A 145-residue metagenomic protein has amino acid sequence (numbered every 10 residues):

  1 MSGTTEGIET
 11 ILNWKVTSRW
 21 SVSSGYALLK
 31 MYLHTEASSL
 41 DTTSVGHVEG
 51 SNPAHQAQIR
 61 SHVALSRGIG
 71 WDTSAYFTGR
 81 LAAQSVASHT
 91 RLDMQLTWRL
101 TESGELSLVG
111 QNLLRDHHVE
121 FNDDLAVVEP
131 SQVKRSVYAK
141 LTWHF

Functional and structural regions predicted by a protein language model:
M1-L81: Gram-negative outer-membrane beta-barrel transporters
E6, H55, V86, T90 (+2 more regions): Exposed loop/turn and edge beta-strand positions of beta-sandwich/beta-sheet ligand-binding modules
T10-W14, I59-V63, M94-W98, L108 (+1 more regions): Residues on the lipid-exposed face of transmembrane beta-strands in outer-membrane beta-barrel proteins
K15-T17, A64, A87, R99 (+1 more regions): Surface-exposed coil/turn segments at beta-strand junctions on protein surfaces, enriched
L29, S38-V48, H89-R91, N122-S131: Flexible, surface-exposed loop regions and adjacent strand-edge segments of Gram-negative outer-membrane beta-barrel
H34, A83-Q84, H118-V119: A short, polar/proline- and glycine-enriched secondary-structure boundary/capping micro-motif
T78-R80, A87-D93, R99: Outer-membrane beta-barrel transmembrane domain signature
T97-F145: C-terminal beta-signal and adjacent terminal beta-strands/loops of Gram-negative outer-membrane beta-barrel proteins
